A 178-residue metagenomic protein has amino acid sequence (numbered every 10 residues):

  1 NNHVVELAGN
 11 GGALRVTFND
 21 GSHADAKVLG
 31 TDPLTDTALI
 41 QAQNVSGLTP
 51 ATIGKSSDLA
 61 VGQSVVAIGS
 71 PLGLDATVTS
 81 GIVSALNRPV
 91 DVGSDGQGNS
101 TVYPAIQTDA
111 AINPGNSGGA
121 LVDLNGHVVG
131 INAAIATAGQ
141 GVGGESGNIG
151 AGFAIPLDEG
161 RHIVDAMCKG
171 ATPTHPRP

Functional and structural regions predicted by a protein language model:
N1-P178: Serine-dependent protease modules
